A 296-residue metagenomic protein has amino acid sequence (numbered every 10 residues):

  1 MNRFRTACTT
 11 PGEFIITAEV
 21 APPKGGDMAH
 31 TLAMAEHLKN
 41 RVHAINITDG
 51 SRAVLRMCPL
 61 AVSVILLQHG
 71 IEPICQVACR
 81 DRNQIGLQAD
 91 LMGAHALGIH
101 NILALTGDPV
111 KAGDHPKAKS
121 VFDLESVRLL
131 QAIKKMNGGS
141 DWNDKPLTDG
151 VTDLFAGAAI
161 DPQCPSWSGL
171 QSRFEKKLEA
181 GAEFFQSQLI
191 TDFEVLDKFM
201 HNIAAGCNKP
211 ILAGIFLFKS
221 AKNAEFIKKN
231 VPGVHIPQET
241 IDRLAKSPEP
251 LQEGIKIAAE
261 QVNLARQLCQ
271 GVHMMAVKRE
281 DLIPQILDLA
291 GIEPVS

Functional and structural regions predicted by a protein language model:
M1-A21, G25, A33, D141-D153 (+1 more regions): N-terminal amphipathic alpha-helix/helix-capping segment at the start of soluble metabolic enzymes
N2-A7, D27-A29, A53-I65, N83-A89 (+4 more regions): Active-site-adjacent beta->alpha loops and helix N-cap segments on the catalytic face of soluble alpha/beta enzymes
F14-A29, P73-I85, L154-G169, R243-K256: Active-site mouth loops of central-metabolism enzymes
I16-V20, I45-I47, P73-V77, I102-A104 (+5 more regions): Hydrophobic faces of well-ordered beta-strands that scaffold small-molecule active sites in alpha/beta enzyme cores
V20-K24, D49-A53, C79-D81, T106-V110 (+4 more regions): Active-site-proximal loop/turn and secondary-structure-junction residues that shape catalytic pockets, frequently
G25-L38, C58-P59, I85-L91, P165-K176 (+1 more regions): Short, acidic/polar
C79-L97: Glycine-rich anion/phosphate-binding loops
G107, S120-D149, A159-C164, G206-I257 (+4 more regions): Active-site pocket-lining/capping segments in soluble small-molecule metabolic enzymes
